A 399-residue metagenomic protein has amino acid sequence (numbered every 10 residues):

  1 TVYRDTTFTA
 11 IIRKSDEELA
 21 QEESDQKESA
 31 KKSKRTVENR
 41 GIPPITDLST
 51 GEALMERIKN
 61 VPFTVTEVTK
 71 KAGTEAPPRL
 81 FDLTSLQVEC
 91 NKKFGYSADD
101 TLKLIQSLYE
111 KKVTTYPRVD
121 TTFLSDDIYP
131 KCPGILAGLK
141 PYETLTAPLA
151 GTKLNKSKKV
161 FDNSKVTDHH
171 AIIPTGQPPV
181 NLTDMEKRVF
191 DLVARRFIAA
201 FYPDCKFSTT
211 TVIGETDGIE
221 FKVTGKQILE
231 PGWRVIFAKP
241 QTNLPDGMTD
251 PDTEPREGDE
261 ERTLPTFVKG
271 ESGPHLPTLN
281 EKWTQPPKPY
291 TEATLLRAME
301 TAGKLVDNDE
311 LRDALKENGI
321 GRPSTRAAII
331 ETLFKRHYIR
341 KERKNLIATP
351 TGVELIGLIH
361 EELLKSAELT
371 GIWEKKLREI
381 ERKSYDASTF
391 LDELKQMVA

Functional and structural regions predicted by a protein language model:
T1-S107, K111-V113, M248, P255 (+1 more regions): Conserved phosphate-chemistry cores used by DNA topoisomerases
K31-E38, I42-P43, G51-E52, T69 (+2 more regions): Basic, low-complexity terminal or inter-domain segments flanking catalytic cores
P117: Conserved phosphate-binding elements of NTP-dependent enzyme cores
